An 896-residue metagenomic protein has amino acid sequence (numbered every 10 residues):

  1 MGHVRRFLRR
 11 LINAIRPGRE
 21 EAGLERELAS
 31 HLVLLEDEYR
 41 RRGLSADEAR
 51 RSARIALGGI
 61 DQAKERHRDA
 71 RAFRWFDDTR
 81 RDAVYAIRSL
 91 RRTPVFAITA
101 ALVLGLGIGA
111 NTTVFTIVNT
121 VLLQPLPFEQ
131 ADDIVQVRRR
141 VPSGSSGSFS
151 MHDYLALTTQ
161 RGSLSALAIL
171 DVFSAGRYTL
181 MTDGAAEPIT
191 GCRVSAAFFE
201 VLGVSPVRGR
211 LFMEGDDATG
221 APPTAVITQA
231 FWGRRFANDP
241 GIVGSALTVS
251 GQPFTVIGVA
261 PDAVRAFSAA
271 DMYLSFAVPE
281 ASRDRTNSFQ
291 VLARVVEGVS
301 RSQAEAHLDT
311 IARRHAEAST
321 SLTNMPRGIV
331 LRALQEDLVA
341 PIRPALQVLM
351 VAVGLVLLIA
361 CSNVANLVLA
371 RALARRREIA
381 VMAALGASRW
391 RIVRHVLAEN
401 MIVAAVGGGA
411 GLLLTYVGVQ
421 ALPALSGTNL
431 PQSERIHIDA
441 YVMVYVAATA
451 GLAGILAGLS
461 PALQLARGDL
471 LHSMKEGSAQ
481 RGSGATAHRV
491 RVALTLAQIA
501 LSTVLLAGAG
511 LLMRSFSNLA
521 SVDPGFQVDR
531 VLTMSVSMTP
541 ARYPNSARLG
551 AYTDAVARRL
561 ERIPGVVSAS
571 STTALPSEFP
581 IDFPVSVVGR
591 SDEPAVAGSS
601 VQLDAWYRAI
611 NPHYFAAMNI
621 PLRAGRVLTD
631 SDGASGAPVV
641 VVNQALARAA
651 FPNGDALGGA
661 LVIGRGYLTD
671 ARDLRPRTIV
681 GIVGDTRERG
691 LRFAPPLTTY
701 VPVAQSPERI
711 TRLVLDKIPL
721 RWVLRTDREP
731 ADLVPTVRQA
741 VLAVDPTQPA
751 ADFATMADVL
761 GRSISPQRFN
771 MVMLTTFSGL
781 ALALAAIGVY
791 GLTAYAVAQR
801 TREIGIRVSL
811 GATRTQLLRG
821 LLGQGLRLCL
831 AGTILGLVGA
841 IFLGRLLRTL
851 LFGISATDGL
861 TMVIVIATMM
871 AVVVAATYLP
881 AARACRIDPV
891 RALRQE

Functional and structural regions predicted by a protein language model:
M1-L102, L471-A485, R886-E896: Negatively charged linear elements and acidic catalytic determinants
R5-R6, R177-Y178, P188-E214, P222-Q347 (+6 more regions): Mid-to-C-terminal secondary-structure elements that act as membrane-proximal/extracytoplasmic interface segments
A53-F96, F128, R140, A185 (+13 more regions): Membrane-helix entry/capping segments
R66-I98, L334-V339, L367-R394, A398 (+3 more regions): Alpha-helical transmembrane segments of integral membrane proteins
P94-V121, P125, I359-S362, G408 (+5 more regions): Short, strongly hydrophobic transmembrane alpha-helices
L106-D133, G418-G427, L501-R530, R559 (+4 more regions): Alpha-helical transmembrane segments
T116-I117, A365, M401-S473, L511-S515 (+1 more regions): Small-residue-rich transmembrane alpha-helices
A360-A404, G482, I787-C829, T833 (+2 more regions): Interfacial "coupling" helices/loops that link adjacent transmembrane helices in transporter permeases
